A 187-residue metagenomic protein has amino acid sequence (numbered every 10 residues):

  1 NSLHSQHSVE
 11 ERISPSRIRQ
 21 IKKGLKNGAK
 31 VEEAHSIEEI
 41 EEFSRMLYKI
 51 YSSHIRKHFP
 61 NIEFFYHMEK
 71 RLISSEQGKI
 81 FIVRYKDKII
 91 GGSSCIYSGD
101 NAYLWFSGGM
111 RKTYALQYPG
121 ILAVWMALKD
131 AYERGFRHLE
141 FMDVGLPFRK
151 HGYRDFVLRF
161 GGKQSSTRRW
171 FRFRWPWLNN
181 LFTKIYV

Functional and structural regions predicted by a protein language model:
N1-L116: A conserved beta-strand-loop-helix scaffold within acyl/acetyltransferase catalytic domains
Y66-P176, L181: Aromatic (often tryptophan-rich) hydrophobic motifs at membrane interfaces
F182-V187: Acidic/histidine-enriched, glycine/proline-rich intrinsically disordered or flexible terminal extensions
